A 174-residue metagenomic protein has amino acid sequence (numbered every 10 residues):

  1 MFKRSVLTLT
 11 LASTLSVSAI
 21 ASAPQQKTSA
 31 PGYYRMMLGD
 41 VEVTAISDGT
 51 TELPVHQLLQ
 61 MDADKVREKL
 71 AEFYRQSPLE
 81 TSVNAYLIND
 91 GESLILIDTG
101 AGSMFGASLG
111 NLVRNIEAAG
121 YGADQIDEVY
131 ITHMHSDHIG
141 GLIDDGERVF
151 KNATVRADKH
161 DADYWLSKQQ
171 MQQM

Functional and structural regions predicted by a protein language model:
M1, R35-D48, A157-M174: N-terminal short leaders/motifs
M1-A21: Gram-negative bacterial Sec-dependent N-terminal signal peptides
V6, S16-V17, D40, I88 (+1 more regions): N-terminal, helix-rich and Lys/Arg-enriched segments in bacterial and organellar proteins
L11, I88, I126-V129: Hydrophobic aliphatic residue packing
S22, F73-Q76, H133: Short, flexible loop segments at the rims of nucleotide/cofactor-binding pockets, characterized by
P24-K27: C-terminal segment of N-terminal export signals and the immediately downstream linker at the start of the mature
S29-A119: Conserved beta-strand hairpin/beta-sheet module of binuclear metal-dependent hydrolase folds, prominently
P54, G100-M174: Active-site HxH/HxHxD metal-binding segment of metal-dependent hydrolases
